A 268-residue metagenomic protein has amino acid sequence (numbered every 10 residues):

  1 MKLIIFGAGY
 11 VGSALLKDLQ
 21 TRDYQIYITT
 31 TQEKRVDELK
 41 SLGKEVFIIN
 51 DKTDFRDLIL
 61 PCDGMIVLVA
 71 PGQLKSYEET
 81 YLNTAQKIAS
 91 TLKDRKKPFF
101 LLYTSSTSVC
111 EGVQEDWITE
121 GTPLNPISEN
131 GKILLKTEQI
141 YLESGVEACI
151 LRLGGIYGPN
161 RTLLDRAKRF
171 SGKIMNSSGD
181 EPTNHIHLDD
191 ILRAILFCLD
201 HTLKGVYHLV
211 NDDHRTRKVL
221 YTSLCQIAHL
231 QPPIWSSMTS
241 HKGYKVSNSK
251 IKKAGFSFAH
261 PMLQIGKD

Functional and structural regions predicted by a protein language model:
L3-G7: Conserved N-terminal Rossmann-fold NAD(P)-binding element of oxidoreductases
G12-S13: N-terminal Rossmann-fold NAD(P) dinucleotide-binding loop
E45, I49-K52, P232, T239-D268: C-terminal amphipathic/interface module of NAD(P)-dependent oxidoreductases and related NAD-binding regulators
L60-L102, K136: NAD(P)-cofactor binding segment of oxidoreductase domains
K87-I127: Conserved Rossmann-fold NAD(P)-dependent oxidoreductase catalytic core, especially the SDR/UDP-sugar
Q114-I150: Catalytic helix-loop patch of NAD(P)-dependent Rossmann-fold dehydrogenases
I156, T162-R166, M175-F197: Substrate-positioning beta->alpha
L192-S247: Mid/C-terminal beta-alpha module of Rossmann-like enzyme folds, strongest in SDR-family dehydrogenases/epimerases
